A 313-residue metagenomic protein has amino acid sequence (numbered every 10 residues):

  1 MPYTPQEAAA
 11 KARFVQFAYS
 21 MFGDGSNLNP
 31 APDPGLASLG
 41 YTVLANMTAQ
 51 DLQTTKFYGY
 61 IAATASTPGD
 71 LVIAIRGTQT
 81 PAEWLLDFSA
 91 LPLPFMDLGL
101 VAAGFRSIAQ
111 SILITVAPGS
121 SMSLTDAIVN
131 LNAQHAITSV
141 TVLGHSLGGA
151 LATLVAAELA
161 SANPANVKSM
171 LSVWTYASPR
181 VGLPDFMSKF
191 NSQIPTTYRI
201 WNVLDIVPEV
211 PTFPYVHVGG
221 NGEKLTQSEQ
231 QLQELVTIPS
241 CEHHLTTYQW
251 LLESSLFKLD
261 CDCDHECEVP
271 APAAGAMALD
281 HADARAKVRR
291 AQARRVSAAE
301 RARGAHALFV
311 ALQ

Functional and structural regions predicted by a protein language model:
M1-T64: N-terminal low-complexity, Ser/Thr- and acidic-residue-enriched intrinsically disordered segments
A8-G23, A102-V116, Y248: Short, Φ-rich (hydrophobic/aromatic) sequence segments
F14, I73, I112, V173 (+1 more regions): A residue-level signal for conserved active-site and pocket-lining positions in enzyme catalytic cores
S38-L143, S161-M170, S192-P195, D260-D264 (+2 more regions): A conserved cap/lid and substrate-binding interface adjacent to the catalytic center of lipid-processing enzymes
L71-I75, Q292, A305: N-terminal small/hydrophobic-rich alpha-helical segments that act as secretion/targeting modules
M122-H217: Serine-dependent carboxylesterase/thioesterase catalytic core of lipase-like alpha/beta-hydrolase/SGNH enzymes
L183-A299, G304: Lipolytic serine-hydrolase domain surface
R303-Q313: Long, low-complexity, intrinsically disordered segments
